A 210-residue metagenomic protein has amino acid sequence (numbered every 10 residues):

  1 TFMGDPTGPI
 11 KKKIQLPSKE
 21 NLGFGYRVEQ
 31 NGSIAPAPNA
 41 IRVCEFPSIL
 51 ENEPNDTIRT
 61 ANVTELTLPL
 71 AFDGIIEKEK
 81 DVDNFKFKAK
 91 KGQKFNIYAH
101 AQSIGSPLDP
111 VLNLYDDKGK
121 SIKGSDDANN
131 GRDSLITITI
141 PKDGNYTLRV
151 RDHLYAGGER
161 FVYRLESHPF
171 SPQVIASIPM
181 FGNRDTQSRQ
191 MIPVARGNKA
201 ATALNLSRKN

Functional and structural regions predicted by a protein language model:
T1-P9, K13-G23, V28-G32, V43 (+4 more regions): Acidic, Ser/Thr/Pro-rich low-complexity intrinsically disordered segments
G32-L68, P172: Predominantly extracellular/luminal regions of secreted and cell-surface proteins, especially disulfide-bonded
